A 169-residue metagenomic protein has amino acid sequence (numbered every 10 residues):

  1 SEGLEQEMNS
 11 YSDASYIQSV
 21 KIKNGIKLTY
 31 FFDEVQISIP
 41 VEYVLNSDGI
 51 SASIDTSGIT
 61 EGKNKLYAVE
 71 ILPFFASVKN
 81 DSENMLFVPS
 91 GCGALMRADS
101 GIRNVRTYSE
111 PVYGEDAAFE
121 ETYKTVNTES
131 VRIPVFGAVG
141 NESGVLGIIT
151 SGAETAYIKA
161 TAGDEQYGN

Functional and structural regions predicted by a protein language model:
S1-N169: Carbohydrate-recognition beta-sandwich/jelly-roll modules in extracellular/periplasmic carbohydrate-active proteins
